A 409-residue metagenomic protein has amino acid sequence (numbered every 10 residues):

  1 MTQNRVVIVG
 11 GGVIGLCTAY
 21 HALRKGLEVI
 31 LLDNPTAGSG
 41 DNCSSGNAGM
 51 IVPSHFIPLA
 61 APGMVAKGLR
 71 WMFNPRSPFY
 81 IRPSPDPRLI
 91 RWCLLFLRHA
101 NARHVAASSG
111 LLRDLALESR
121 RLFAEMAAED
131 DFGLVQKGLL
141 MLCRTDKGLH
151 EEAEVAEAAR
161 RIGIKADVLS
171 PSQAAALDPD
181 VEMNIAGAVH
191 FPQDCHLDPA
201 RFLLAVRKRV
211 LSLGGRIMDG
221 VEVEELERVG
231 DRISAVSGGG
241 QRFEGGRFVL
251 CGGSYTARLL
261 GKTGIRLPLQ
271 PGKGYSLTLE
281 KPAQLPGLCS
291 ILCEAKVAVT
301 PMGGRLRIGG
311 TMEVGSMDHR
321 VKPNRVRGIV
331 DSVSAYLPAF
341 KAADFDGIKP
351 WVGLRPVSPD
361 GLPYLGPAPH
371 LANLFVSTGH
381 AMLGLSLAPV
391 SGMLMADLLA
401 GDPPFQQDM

Functional and structural regions predicted by a protein language model:
N4, I14, V168, L362-M409: C-terminal lid/capping helical subdomain adjacent to the catalytic/cofactor pocket in oxidative enzymes
N4-L31: N-terminal Rossmann-like FAD-binding beta1-loop-alpha1 element of flavoenzymes
R24-S45: Glycine-rich FAD pyrophosphate-binding loop
G46-P171: Dinucleotide-binding Rossmann-like beta1-alpha1 core, especially the glycine-rich loop that anchors the ADP
N47-M50, H55-H99, E225-S234, G239-A372: Active-site substrate-recognition segment that forms the wall of the catalytic cavity or substrate channel
A107-R120, M141-E151, A176-L177, V189-K208 (+2 more regions): Short beta-strand to alpha-helix junction loop
H150-I162, V181-R247: Helical element adjacent to the flavin cofactor pocket in flavoenzyme catalytic cores
